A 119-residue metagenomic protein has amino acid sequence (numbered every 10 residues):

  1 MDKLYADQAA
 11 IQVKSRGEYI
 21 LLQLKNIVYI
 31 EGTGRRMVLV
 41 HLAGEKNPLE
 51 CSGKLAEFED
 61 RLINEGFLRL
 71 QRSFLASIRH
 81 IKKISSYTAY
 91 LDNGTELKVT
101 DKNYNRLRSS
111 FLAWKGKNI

Functional and structural regions predicted by a protein language model:
M1-D92: Conserved binding/recognition cores within well-folded domains
R108-S110: Short, surface-exposed, low-complexity cationic segments
